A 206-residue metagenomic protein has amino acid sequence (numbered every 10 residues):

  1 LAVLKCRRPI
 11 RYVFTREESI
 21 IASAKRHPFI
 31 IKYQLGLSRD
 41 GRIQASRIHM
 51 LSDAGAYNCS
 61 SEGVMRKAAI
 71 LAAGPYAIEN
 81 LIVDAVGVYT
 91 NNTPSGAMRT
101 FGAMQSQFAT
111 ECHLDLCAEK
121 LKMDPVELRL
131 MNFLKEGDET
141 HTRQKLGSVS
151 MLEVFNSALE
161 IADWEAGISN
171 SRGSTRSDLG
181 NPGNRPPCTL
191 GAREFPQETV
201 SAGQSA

Functional and structural regions predicted by a protein language model:
L1-C6, S60-L71, R99-E127, N132 (+5 more regions): Alpha-helical support elements that line or immediately flank enzyme active sites and cofactor-binding pockets
L1-R7, R11-V13, S19: Thiamine diphosphate
R7, P75, N91, P125-V126 (+2 more regions): Alpha-helix initiation and N-capping motif
R16, A24-R26, L37-K67, E111 (+1 more regions): Molybdopterin (Moco) oxidoreductase catalytic core of the xanthine/aldehyde oxidoreductase family
E18-S106, R176-A206: Gly/Pro-rich active-site capping loops and adjacent beta-alpha segments that organize cofactor/substrate pockets
F133-A206: Helix-loop-helix junctions that connect adjacent transmembrane helices in secondary transporters/permeases, recognized
